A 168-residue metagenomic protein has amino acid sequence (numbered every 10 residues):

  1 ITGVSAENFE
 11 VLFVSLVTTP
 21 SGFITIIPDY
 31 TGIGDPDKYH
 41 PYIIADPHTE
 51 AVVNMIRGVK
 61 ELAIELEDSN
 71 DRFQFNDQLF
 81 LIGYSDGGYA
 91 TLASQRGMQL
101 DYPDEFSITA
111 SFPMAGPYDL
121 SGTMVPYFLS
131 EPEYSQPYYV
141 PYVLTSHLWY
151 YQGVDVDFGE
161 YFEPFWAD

Functional and structural regions predicted by a protein language model:
I1-G22, D35-P36: Short, surface-exposed "cap/lid" segments of acyl-processing enzymes
T2-F9, Y39-P47, I82-D86: Alpha-helix capping and helix-loop boundary segments enriched in small/acidic/polar residues
S15, T49, V53-I56, T91-Q95: Extracytoplasmic/secreted envelope proteins and their assembly/folding machinery, especially bacterial periplasmic
D29-I33: Short beta-to-alpha linker loops that shape the active-site pocket of alpha/beta-hydrolase fold enzymes
Y42-E67: Alpha/beta-hydrolase active-site loop
G58-Y134: Primarily recognizes the serine-hydrolase "nucleophile elbow" in alpha/beta-hydrolase and SGNH/GDSL folds
M114-D168: Accessory cap/linker subdomain of secreted extracellular hydrolases
